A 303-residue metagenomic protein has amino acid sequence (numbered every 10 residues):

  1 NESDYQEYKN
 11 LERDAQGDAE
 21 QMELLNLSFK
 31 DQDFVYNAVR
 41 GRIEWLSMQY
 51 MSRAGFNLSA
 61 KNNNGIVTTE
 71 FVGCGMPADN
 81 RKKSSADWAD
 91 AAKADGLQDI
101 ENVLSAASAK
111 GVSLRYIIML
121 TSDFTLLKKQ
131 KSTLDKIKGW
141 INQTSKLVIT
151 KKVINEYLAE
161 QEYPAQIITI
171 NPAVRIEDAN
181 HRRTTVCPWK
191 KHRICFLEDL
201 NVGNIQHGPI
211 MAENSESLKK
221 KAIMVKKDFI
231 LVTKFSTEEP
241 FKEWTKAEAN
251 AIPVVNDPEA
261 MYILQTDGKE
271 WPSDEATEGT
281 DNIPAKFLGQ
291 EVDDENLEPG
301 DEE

Functional and structural regions predicted by a protein language model:
N1-P77, D99, S105-D123, F241-N250 (+1 more regions): Long, contiguous amphipathic alpha-helices that act as assembly "spine/axial" helices in icosahedral shell and virion
L11-D14, N62, P77, A94 (+5 more regions): A generic structural signal for solvent-exposed, polar alpha-helical segments
S47, A54, L58-K61, L126 (+3 more regions): A sequence-level detector of short, solvent-exposed, charge-rich linear segments
L58, T68, M76-K82, D99 (+4 more regions): Polar low-complexity intrinsically disordered regions enriched in Ser/Thr and small residues
G65-K146, V153, Y157: Extended, solvent-exposed, turn-rich assembly/linker loops in the middle of proteins
L134-E303: Sequence/fold signature of self-assembling virion shell proteins
